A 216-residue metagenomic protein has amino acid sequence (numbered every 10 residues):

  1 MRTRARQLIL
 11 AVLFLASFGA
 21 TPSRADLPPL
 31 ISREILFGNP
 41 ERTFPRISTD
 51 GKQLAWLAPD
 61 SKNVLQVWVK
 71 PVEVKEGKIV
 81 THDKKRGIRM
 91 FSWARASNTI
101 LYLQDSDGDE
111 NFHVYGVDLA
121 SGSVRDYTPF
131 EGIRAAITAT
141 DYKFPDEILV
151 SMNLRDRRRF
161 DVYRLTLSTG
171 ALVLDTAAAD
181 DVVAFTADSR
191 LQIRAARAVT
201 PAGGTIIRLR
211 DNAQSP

Functional and structural regions predicted by a protein language model:
M1-I9: Bacterial N-terminal signal peptides that target proteins for export
I9-G19: Bacterial N-terminal signal peptides
A25-E41, K70-R89, D107, D118-A135 (+4 more regions): Multi-bladed beta-propeller domains
E34-L65: Beta-strand-rich domains and repeat architectures in extracellular enzymes and scaffolds, especially beta-propellers
T49-D50, R95-A96, Y142-F144, S189-R190: Residue-level detector of Asp-centered blade-edge/turn motifs that repeat once per structural unit in beta-propeller
G51-A55, N98-L101, E147-I148, R194: Hydrophobic beta-strand positions that form the internal "hydrophobic ladder" of WD40/Gbeta-like beta-propeller blades
D60-L65, D107-F112, N153-F160, V199-G204: Short, solvent-exposed loop/turn segments at conserved positions within beta-propeller repeat blades
